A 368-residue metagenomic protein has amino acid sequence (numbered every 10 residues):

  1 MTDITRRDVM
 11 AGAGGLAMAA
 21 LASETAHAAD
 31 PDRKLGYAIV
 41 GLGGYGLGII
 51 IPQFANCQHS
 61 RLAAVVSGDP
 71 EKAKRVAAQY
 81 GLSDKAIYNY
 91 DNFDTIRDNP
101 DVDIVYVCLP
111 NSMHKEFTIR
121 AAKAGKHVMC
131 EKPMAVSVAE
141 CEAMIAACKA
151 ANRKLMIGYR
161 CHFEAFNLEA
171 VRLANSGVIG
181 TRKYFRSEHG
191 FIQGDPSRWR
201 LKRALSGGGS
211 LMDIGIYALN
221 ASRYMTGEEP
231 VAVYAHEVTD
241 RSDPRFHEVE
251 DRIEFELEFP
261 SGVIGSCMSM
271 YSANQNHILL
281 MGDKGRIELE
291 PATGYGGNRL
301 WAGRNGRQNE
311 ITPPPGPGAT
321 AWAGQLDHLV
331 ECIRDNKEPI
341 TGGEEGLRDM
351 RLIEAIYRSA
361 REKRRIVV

Functional and structural regions predicted by a protein language model:
M1-L16: N-terminal secretory signal peptides and thylakoid transit peptides that target proteins across membranes
L16-G81: N-terminal Rossmann-like dinucleotide-binding module
R33, Y45-G46, K154, C161-H247 (+1 more regions): Predominantly a Rossmann-like dinucleotide-binding segment in NAD(P)-dependent oxidoreductases
I39, C130, L155-I157, C267 (+1 more regions): Hydrophobic residues in well-ordered beta-strands that form the structural core
A86-D91: Short acidic-hydrophobic, aromatic-tinged amphipathic segments that line or gate anion-handling sites
I104, P110-N111, K115-H162, G177: Beta-strand-loop-alpha-helix segment that lines the small-molecule cofactor/substrate pocket of alpha/beta enzymes
R160, H277-L347, I366-V368: C-terminal glycine/acidic-rich active-site capping loop/insertion
N220-G296, A323-K337, A355: Contiguous beta-strand/loop segments that form the cofactor/metal-binding neighborhood of enzyme cores
